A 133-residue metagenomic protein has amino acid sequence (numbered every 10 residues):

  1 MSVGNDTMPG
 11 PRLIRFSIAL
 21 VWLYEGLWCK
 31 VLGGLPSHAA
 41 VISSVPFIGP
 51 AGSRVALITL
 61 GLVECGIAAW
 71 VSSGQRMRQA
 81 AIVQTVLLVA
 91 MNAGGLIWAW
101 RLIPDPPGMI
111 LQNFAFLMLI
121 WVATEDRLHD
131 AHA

Functional and structural regions predicted by a protein language model:
M1-A133: Membrane-interface extramembranous regions
